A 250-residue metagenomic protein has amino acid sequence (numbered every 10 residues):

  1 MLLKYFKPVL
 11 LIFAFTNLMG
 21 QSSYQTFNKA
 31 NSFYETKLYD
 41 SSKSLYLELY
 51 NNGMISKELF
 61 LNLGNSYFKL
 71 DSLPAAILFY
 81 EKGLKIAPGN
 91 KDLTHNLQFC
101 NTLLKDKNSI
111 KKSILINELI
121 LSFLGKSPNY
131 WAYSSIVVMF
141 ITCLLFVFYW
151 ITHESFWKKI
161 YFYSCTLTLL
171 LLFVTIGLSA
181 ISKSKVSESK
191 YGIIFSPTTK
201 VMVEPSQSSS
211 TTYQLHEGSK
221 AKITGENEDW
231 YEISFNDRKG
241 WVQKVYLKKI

Functional and structural regions predicted by a protein language model:
K111-I151: Membrane-embedded alpha-helical segments of integral membrane proteins
K159-S196, V203-S206, S210, K222-T224 (+1 more regions): Boundary regions of SH3-family modules and the immediately adjacent low-complexity/disordered segments in eukaryotic
